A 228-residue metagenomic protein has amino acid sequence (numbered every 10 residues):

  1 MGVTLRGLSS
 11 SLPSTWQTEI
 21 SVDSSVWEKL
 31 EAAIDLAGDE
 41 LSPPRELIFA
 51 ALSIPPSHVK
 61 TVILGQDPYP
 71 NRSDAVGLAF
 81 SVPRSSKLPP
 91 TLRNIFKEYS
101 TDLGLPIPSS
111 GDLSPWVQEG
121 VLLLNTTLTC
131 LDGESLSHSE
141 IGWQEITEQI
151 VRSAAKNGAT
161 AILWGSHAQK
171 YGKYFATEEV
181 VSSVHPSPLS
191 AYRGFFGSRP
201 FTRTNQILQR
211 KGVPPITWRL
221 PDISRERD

Functional and structural regions predicted by a protein language model:
S10, S14, T18-L163, H167-F175 (+4 more regions): A polyanion-binding, active-site-adjacent surface
R210-K211: Intrinsically disordered, low-complexity basic tails and flexible linkers associated with large NTP-driven
D222-D228: ASCE RecA-like P-loop NTPase motor cores that couple ATP hydrolysis to mechanical translocation on nucleic acids
